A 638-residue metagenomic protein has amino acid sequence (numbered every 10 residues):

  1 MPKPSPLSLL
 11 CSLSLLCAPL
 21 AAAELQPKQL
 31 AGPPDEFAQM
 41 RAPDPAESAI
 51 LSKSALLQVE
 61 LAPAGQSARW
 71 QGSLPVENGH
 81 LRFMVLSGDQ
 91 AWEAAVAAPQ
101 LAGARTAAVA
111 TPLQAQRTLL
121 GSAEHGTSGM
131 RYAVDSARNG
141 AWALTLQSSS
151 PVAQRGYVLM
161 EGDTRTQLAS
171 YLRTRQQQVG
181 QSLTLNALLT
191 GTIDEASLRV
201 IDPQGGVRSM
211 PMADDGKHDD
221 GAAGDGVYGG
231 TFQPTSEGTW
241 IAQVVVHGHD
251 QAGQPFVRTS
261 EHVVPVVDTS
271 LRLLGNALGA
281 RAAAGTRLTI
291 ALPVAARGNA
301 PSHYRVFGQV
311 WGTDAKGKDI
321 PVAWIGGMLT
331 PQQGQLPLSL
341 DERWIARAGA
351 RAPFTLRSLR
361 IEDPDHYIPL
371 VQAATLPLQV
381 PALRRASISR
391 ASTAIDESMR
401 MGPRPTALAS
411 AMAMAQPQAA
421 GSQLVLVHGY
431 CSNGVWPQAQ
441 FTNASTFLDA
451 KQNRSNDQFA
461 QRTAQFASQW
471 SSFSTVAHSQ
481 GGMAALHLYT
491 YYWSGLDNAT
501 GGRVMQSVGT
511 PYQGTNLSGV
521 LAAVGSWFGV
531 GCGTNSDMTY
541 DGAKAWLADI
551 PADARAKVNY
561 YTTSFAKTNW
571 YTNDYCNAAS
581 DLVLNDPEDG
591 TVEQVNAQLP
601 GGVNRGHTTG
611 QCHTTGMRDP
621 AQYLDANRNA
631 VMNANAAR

Functional and structural regions predicted by a protein language model:
A22, G402-R638: Lipid deacylating catalytic domains
A23, G88-Q90, L120, V179-Q181 (+3 more regions): Flexible, membrane-associating and regulatory peripheral segments of lipid-active enzymes
K53-A62, D89-S128: Surface-exposed beta-strand/loop patches in noncatalytic accessory domains and peripheral targeting/linker segments
A68-P75, P112-A141, S149-G162: Beta-sandwich interaction modules
D89-A95, R175-V179, L188-S197, A295-V306: A short beta-turn/strand-edge loop motif at beta-sheet boundaries
Q116-Y132, K217-F232, T330-I345: Aromatic sugar-binding surface patches on proteins that engage polysaccharides or sugar-phosphate polymers
Y132-V134, R138-P151, R155-Y157, S236-A252 (+1 more regions): Short, aromatic- and glycine-rich surface loops/edge beta-strands on solvent-exposed regions
L159-S182, V263-A284: Short, compositionally biased P/S/T/A/G/V-rich stretches that sit at domain boundaries
